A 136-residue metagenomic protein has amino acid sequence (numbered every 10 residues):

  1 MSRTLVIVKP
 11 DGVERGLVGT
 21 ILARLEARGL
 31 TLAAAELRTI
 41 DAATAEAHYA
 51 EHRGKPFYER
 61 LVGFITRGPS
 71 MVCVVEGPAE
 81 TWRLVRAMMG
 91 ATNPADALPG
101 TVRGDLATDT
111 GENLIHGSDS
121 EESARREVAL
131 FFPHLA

Functional and structural regions predicted by a protein language model:
M1-A136: Non-catalytic terminal and connector segments of soluble metabolic enzymes
